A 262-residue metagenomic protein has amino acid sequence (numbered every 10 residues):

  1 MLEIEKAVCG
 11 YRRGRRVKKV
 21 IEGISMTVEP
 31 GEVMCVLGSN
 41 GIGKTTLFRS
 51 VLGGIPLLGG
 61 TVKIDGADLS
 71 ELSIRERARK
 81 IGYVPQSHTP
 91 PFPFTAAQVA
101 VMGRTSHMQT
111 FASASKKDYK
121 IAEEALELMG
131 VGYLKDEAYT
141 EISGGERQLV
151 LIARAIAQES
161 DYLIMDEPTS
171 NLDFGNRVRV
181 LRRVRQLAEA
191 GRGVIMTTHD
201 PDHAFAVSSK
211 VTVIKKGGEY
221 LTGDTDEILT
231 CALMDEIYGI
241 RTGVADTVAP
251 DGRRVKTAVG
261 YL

Functional and structural regions predicted by a protein language model:
M1-I4, C9-G23, S73, P91: A short, flexible loop at the N-terminus of ABC-type nucleotide-binding domains that lies
L37-S39: The feature captures the beta-strand-to-loop junction immediately N-terminal to the Walker
L52: Helix-to-loop junction immediately C-terminal to a conserved catalytic motif
G60-D68: Conserved ABC transporter NBD signature motif
V101, K116-L134, E159: Conserved ABC ATPase "signature" region
A138-I142, E146: Conserved ABC ATPase signature
L163-E167: Catalytic Walker B motif of ABC-type/P-loop ATPase nucleotide-binding domains
